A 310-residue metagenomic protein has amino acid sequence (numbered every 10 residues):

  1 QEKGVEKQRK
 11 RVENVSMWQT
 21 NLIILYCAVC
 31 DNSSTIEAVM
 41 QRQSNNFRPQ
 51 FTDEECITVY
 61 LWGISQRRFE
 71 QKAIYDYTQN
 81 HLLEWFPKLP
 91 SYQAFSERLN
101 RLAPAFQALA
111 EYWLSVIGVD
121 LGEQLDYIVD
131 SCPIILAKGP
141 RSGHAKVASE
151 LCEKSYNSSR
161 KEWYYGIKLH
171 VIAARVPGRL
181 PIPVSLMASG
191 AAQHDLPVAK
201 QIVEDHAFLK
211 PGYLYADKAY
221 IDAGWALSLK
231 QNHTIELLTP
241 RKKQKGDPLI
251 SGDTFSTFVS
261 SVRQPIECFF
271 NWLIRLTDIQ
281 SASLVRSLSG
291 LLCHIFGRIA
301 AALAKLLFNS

Functional and structural regions predicted by a protein language model:
Q1-S310: Short alpha-helical elements
